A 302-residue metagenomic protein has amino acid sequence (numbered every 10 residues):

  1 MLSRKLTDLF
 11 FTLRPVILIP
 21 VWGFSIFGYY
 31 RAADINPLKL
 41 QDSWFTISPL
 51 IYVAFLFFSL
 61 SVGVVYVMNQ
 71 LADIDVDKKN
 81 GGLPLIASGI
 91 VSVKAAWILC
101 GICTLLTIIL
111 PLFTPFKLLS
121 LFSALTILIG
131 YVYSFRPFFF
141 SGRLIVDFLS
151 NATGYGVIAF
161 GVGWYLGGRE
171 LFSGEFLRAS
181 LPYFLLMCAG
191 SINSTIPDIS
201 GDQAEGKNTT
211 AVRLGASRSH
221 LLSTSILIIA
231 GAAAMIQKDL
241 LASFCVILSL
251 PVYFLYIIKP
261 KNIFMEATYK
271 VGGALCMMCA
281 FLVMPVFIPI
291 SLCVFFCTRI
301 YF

Functional and structural regions predicted by a protein language model:
M1-F302: Multi-pass alpha-helical membrane architecture of UbiA-family and related isoprenoid/lipid prenyltransferases
